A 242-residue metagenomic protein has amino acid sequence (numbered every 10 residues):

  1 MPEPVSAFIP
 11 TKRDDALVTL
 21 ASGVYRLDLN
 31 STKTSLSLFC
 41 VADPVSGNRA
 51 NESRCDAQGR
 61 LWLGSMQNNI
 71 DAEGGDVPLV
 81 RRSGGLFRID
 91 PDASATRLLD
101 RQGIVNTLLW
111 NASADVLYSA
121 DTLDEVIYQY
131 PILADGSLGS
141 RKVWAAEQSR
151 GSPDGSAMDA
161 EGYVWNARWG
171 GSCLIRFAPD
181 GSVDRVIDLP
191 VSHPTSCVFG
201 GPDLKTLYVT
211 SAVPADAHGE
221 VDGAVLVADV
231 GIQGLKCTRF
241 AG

Functional and structural regions predicted by a protein language model:
M1, S35-D43, S94-D100, S140-A146 (+1 more regions): A short beta-strand motif characteristic of beta-propeller blades
P2-L17, D43-R60, Q67, V80-G85 (+4 more regions): Beta-rich, blade/repeat-based domains predominating in secreted/periplasmic proteins but also intracellular
A21, M66-N68, T122, I132 (+4 more regions): Short loop/turn segments immediately following the C-termini of beta-strands
G23, P78, G84-F87, V126-Y128 (+2 more regions): A short loop-to-beta-strand structural motif that recurs across blades of beta-propeller domains
L27-T32, Y130-S137, D229-L235: Short loop/turn segments immediately following beta-strands, especially the blade-tip and inter-blade linker loops
L63-R81, A212-V221: Short, conserved, GDST-rich strand-edge loop motifs in beta-rich repeat architectures
E125-V126, Y130, A145-P179: Loop/turn-rich, solvent-exposed surfaces of beta-rich toroidal or solenoidal domains
V198-G242: Blade-level signature of beta-propeller repeat domains, shared across WD40, Kelch, NHL, RCC1 and BNR/Asp-box propellers
